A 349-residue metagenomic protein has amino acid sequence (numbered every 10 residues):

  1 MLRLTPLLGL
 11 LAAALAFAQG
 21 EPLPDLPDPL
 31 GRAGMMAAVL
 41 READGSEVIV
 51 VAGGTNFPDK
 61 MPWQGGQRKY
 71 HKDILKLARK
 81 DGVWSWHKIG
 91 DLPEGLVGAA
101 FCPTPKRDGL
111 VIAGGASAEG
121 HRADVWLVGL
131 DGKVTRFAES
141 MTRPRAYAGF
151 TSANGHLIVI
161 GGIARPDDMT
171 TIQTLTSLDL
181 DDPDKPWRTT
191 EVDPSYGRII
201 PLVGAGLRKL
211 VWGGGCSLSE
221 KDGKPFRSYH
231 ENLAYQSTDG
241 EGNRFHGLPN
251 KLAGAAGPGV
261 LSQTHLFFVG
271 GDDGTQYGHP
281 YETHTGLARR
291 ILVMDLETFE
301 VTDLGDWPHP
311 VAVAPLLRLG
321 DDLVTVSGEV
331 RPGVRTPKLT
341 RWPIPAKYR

Functional and structural regions predicted by a protein language model:
M1-L8: Bacterial N-terminal signal peptides that target proteins for export
G9-A18: Hydrophobic h-region of N-terminal signal peptides that target proteins for export in Gram-negative bacteria
F17-R349: Kelch-like beta-propeller repeat domains
